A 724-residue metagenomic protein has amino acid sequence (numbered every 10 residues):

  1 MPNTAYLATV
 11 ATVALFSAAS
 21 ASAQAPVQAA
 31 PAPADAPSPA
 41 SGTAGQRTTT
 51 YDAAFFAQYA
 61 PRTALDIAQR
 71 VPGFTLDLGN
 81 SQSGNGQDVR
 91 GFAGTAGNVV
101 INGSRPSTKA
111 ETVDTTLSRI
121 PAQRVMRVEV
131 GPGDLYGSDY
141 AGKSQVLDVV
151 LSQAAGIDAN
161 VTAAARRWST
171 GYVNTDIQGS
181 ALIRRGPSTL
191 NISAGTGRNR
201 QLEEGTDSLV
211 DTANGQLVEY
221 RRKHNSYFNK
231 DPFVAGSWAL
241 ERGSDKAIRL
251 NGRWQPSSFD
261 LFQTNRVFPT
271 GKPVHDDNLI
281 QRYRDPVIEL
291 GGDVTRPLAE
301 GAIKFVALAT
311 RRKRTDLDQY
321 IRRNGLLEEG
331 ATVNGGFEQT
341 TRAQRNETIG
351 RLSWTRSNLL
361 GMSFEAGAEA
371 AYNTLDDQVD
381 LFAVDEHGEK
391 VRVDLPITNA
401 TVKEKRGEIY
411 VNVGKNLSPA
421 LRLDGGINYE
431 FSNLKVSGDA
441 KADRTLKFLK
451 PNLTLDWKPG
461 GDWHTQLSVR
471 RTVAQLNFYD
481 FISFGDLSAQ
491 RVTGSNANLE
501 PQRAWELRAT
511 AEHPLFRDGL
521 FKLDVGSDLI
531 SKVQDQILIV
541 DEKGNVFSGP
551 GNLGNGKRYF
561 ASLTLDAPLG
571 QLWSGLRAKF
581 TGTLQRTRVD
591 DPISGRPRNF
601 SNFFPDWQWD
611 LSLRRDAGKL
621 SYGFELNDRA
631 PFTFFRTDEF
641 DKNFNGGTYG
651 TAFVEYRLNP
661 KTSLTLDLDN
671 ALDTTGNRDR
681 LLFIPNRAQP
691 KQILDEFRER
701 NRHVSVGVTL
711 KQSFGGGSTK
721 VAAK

Functional and structural regions predicted by a protein language model:
A64-I67, N85-D88, V100, T116 (+2 more regions): N-terminal periplasmic accessory domains that precede and gate Gram-negative outer-membrane beta-barrel machines
L65-T108, V146: Extracytoplasmic beta-strand/coil segments of soluble accessory domains associated with Gram-negative outer-membrane
S104-P132, G236: Short acidic/polar hinge/loop motifs at secondary-structure boundaries that mediate gating or recognition
I120-N160, S713-G716: A beta-strand signature from Gram-negative outer-membrane beta-barrel systems, especially the internal plug domain
K313-T315, N433, W457, G461-L507 (+5 more regions): Surface-exposed extracellular loop regions of Gram-negative outer-membrane beta-barrel proteins, predominantly
E347-R351, N496, E500, H513 (+5 more regions): Outer membrane beta-barrel strand-and-loop segments of large Gram-negative receptors, especially TonB-dependent
A474-Q475, F580-V589, S594, S601-L658 (+2 more regions): C-terminal beta-barrel architecture of Gram-negative outer-membrane proteins
P631-T633, Y656-K724: C-terminal beta-signal and adjacent terminal beta-strands/loops of Gram-negative outer-membrane beta-barrel proteins
